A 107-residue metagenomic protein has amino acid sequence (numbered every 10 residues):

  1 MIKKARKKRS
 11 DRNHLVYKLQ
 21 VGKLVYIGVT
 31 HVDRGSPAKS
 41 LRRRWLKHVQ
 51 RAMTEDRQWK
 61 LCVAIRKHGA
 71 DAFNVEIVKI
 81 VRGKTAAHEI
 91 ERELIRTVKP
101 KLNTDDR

Functional and structural regions predicted by a protein language model:
M1-D11, A70-R107: Boundary/linker segments flanking structured domains
M1-K39, E89: GIY-YIG nuclease catalytic motif and its immediate N-terminal context
K4, V16-L19, Y26, W45-K47 (+3 more regions): A positively charged, amphipathic N-terminal helix/segment that binds anionic biomolecules
H31-K84: Conserved short loop/helix modules at catalytic or binding sites in compact beta-alpha or helix-hairpin-helix contexts
